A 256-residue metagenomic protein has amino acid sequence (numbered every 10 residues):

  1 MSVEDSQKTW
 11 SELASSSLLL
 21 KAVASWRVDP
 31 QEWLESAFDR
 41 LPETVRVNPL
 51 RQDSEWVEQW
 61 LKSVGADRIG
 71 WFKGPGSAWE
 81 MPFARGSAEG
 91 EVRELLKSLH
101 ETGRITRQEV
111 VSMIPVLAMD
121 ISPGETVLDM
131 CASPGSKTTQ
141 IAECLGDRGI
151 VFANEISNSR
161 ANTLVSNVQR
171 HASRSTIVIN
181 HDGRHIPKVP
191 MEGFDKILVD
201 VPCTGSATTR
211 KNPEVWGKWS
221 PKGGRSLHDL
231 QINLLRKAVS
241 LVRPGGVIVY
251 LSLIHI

Functional and structural regions predicted by a protein language model:
M1-I254: S-adenosylmethionine
